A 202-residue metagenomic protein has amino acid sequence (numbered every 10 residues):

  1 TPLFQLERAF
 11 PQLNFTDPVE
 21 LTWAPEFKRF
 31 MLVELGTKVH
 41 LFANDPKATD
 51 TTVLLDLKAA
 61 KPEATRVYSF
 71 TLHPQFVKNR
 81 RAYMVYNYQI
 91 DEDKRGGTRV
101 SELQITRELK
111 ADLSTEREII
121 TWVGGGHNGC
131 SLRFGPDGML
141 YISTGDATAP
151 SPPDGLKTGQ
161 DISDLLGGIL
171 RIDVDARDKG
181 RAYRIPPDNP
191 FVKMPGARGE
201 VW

Functional and structural regions predicted by a protein language model:
T1-S151: Acidic, Gly/Ser/Thr-rich repeat motifs that build Ca2+-stabilized beta-propeller blades
T52, T148-P153, N189-A197: Short glycine/proline- and charge-enriched loop/turn segments that cap or connect secondary-structure elements
G97-E108, K157-D175: Beta-propeller blade signature
L113, K179-N189: Peri-membrane helix termini and adjoining interfacial loops of integral membrane proteins
Y141, G155, S163, V192: Short glycine- and Lys/Arg-enriched binding-loop motifs that mark or flank ligand-binding interfaces
G155-G159, G196-W202: Active-site rim elements
V174-R177, I185, G196: Conserved small-residue
